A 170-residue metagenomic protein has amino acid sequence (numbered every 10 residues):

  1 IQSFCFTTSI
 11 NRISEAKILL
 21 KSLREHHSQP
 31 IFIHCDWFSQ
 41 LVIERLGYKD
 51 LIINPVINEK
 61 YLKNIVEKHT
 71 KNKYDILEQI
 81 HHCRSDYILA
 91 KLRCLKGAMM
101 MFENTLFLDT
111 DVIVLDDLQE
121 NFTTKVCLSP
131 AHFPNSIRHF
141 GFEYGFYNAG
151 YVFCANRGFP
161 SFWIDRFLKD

Functional and structural regions predicted by a protein language model:
I1-D170: Glycosyltransferase catalytic domains, chiefly GT-A lineage
